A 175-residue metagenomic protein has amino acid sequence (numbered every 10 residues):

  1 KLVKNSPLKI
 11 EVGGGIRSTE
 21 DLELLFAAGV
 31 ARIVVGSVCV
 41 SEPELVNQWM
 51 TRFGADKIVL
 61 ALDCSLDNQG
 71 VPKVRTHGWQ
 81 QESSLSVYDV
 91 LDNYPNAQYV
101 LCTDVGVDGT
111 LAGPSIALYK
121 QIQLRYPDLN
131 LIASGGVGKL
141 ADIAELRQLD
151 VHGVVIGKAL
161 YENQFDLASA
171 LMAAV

Functional and structural regions predicted by a protein language model:
K1, Q80-Y88, A112-K120: Charged helix-capping and loop-helix junction motifs
K1-L2, S6, I10-V12, I16-I33 (+2 more regions): Catalytic cores of alpha/beta
G14-G15, V35-V38, T103, D108-L111 (+2 more regions): Glycine- and other small-residue-rich loops at beta-strand/loop junctions that grip anionic moieties
T19, E42-P43, S84-Y88, I116 (+2 more regions): Structural motif corresponding to alpha-helix initiation and N-cap regions
F26, V30-D108: Conserved anion-binding
E44-F53, R147-L149, G153-V175: C-terminal helical cap(s) of enzyme catalytic domains, especially alpha/beta-barrels
V46-M50, Y88-L91, Y119-Q123, I143 (+1 more regions): Short amphipathic alpha-helical segments and helix-helix/interface helices
G109-L111, L140-I143, E162-F165: Short active-site-adjacent structural elements
